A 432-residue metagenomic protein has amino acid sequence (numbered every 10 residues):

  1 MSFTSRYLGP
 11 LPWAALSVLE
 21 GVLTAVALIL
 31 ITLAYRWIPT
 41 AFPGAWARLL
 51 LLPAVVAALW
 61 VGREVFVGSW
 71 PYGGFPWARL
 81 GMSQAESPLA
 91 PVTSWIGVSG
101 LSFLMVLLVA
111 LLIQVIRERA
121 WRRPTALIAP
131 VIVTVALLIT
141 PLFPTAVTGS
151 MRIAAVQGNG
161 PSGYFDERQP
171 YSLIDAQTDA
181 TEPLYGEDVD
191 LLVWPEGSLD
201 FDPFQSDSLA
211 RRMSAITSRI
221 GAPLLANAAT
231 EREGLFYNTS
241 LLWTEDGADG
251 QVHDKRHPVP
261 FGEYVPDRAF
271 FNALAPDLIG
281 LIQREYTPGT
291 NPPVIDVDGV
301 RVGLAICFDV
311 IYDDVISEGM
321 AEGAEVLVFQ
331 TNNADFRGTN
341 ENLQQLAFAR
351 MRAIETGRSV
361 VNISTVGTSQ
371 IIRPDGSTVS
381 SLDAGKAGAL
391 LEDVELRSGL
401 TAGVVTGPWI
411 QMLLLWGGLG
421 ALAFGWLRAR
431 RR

Functional and structural regions predicted by a protein language model:
M1-L142, R337-G338, A349-R352, S364-I372 (+2 more regions): Membrane-embedded alpha-helical bundles of multi-pass enzymes that act on lipidic or dolichyl-linked glycan substrates
L142-W409: Soluble catalytic domains of enzymes that build or remodel membrane lipids, polysaccharides, and related
